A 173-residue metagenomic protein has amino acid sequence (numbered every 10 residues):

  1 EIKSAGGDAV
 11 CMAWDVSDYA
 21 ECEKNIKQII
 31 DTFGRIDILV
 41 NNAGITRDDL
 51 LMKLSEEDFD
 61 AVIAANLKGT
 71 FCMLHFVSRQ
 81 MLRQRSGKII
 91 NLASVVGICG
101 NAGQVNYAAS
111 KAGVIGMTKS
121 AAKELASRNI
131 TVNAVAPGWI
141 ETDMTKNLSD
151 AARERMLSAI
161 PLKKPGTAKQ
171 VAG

Functional and structural regions predicted by a protein language model:
A13-K24, E56, K169-Q170: The beta1-alpha1 cofactor-binding region of Rossmann-like NAD(H)/NADP(H)-dependent oxidoreductases
L50-L51, D58-I63, M156: Substrate-binding pocket helix/loop in short-chain dehydrogenase/reductase
M52, C99-V105, S127-R128, K163: Active-site loop immediately N-terminal to the catalytic Tyr-X3-Lys motif of short-chain dehydrogenase/reductase
L74, S110, T118: Active-site helix of classical SDR
R79, K123-S127: Alpha-helical segment proximal to the catalytic Tyr-Lys
S94: Residue(s) in the substrate-gating loop at a strand-loop-helix junction that position the organic substrate next
A134, L157-G173: C-terminal helical subdomain
